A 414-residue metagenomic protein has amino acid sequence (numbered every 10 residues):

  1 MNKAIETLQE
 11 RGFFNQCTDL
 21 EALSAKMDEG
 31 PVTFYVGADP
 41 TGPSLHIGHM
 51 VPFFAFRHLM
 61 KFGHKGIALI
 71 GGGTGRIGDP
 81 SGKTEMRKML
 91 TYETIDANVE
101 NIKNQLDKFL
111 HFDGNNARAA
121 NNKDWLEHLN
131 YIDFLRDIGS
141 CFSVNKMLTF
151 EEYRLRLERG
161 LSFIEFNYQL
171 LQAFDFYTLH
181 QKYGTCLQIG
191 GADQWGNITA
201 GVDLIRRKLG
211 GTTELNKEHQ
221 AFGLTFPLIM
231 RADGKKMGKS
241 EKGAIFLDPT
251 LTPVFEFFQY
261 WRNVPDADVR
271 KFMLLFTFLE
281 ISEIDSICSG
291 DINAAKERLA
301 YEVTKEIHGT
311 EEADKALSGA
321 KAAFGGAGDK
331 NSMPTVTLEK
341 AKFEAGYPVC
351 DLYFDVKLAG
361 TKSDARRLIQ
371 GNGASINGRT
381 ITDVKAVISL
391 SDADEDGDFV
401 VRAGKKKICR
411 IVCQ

Functional and structural regions predicted by a protein language model:
M1-F34: Positively charged, low-complexity intrinsically disordered leader regions
R11, T91-Y92, N98-V99, K103 (+1 more regions): Divalent-metal (Mg2+/Mn2+/Ca2+)-assisted nucleotide/phosphate chemistry catalytic cores
Q16, L69-G71, A120-N122, F226: Conserved beta-strand termini and adjacent loop/short-helix elements that scaffold enzyme active sites in alpha/beta
A22-P80, Q188-W195: N-terminal catalytic cores of NTP/NDP-binding nucleotidyl/phosphoryl-transfer enzymes
P52-L59, L179, N197-L204, V303 (+1 more regions): Buried hydrophobic packing segments
G78-G82, L129-L135, K235-E241: Short acidic, glycine/serine/threonine-rich loops at helix termini
P80-D96: A charged helix-plus-loop insertion that forms the helical arch/lid used to bind and gate nucleic-acid substrates
L204-Q414: Conserved nucleotide- and phosphate/pyrophosphate-binding catalytic cores in adenylate/nucleotidyl-handling enzymes
